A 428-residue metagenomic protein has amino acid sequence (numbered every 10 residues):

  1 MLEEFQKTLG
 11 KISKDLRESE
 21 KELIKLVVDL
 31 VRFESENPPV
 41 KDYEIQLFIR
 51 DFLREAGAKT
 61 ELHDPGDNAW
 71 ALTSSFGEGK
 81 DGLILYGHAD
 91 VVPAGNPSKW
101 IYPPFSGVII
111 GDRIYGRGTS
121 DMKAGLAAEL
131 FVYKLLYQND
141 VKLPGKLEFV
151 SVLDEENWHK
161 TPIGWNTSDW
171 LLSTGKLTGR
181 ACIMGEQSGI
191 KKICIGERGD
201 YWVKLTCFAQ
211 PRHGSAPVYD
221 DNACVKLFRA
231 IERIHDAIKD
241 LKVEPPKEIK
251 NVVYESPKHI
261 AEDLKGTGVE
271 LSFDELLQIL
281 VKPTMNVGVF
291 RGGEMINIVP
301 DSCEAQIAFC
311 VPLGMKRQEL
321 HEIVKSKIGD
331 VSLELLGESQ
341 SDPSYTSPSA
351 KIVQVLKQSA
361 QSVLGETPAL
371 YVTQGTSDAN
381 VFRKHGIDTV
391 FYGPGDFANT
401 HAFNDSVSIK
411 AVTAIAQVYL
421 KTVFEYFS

Functional and structural regions predicted by a protein language model:
L2-R117, Y137-L143: Acidic/His- and Gly-rich active-site-bordering loop/insert found across diverse amide/peptide-bond hydrolases
L53, A58-E61, V91-V92, D221 (+4 more regions): An extended, acidic, His-containing surface patch that forms the Zn2+-binding/catalytic region of metallohydrolases
I84, I114, R180-M184, W202-K204 (+1 more regions): Short glycine-aspartate micro-motif
L85, V108-T161, V203-C207, A216-K239 (+4 more regions): Alpha-helical metal-binding/catalytic segments enriched in His/Glu/Asp
H88, H213, H401: Histidine-centered divalent metal-coordination motifs
A94-I109, G196-T206, K282, Q358: Acidic-glycine-rich active-site phosphate/pyrophosphate-binding loop
M122-R198, L277, S428: Acidic/histidine-rich catalytic neighborhood of metal-dependent amide-processing enzymes
W170-K325, V331: Midchain, well-structured core segments that form catalytic/ion-binding scaffolds
